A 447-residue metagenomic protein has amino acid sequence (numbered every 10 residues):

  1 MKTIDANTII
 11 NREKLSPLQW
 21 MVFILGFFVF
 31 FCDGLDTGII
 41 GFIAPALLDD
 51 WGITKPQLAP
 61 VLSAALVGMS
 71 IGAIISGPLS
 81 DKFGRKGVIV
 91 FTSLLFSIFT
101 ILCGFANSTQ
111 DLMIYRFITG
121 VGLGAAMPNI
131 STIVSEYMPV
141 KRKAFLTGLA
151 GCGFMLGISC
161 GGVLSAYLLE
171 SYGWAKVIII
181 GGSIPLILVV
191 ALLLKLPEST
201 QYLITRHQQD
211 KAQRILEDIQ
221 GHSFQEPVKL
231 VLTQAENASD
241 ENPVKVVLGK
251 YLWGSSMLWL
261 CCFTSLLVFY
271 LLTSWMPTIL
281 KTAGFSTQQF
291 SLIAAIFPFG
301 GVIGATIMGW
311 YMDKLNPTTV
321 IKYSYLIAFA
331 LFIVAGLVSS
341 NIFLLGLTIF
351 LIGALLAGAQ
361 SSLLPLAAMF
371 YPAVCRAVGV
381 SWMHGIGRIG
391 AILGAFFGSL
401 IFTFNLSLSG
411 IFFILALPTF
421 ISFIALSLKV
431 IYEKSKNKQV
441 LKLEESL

Functional and structural regions predicted by a protein language model:
M1-L35: Cytosolic juxtamembrane N-terminal segment immediately preceding the first transmembrane helix of multi-pass
M1-R12, K195-Y251, N437-L447: Intracellular cytosolic loops and amphipathic helices of Major Facilitator Superfamily
M21-K55, L272-P277: Extracytoplasmic
I40-G41, L248-A305: Extracytoplasmic gate region of multi-pass secondary transporters
G52, G84, F105-D111, G122 (+3 more regions): Helix-breaking motifs and short loop linkers at transmembrane-helix boundaries and internal kinks in secondary membrane
I71-T109: Conserved MFS/SLC helix-loop-helix module at the cytosolic interface between two early adjacent transmembrane helices
L95, F99, Q110-I118, F343-L351: Paired small-residue
R142-E170, I184-P185, H384-G394: Glycine-rich segments within core transmembrane alpha-helices of 12-TM secondary carriers
